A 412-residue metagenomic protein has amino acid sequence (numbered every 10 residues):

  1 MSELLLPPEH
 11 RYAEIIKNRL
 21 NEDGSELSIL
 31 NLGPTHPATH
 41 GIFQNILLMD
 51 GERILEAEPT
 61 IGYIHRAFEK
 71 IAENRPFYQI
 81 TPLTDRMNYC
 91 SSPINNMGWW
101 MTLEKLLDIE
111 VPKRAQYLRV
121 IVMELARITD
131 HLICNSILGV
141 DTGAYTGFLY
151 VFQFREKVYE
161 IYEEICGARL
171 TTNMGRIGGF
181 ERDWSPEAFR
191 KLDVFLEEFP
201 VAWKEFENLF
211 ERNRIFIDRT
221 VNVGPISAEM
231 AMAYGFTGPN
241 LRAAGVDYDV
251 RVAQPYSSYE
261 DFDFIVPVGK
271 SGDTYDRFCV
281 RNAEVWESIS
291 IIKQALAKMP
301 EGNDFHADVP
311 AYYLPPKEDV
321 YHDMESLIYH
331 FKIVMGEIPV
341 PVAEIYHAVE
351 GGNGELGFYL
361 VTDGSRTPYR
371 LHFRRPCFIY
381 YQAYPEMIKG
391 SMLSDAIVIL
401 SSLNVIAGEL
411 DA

Functional and structural regions predicted by a protein language model:
M1-A412: Metal/cofactor-centered catalytic core regions of large enzymes
